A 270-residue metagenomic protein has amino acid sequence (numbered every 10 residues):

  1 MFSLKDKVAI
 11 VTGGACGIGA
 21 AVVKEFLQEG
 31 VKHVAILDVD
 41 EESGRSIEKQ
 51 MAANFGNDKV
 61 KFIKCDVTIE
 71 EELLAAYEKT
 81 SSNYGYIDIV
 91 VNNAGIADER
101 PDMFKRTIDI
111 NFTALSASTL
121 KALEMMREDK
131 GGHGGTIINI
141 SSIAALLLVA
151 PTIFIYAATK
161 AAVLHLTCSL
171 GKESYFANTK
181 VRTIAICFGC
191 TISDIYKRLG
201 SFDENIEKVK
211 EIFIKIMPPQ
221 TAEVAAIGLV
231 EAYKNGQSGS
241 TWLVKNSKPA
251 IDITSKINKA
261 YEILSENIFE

Functional and structural regions predicted by a protein language model:
F2-A35: Canonical Rossmann dinucleotide-binding motif of NAD(H)/NADP(H)-dependent dehydrogenases/reductases, specifically
M51-I69: Rossmann-fold cofactor-recognition segment
A76, V91, S118-A122, M126 (+1 more regions): Hydrophobic positions on the long internal alpha-helix of Rossmann-like NAD(P)-dependent oxidoreductase domains
N93-D98: Conserved NAD(P)H cofactor-binding loop of Rossmann-fold oxidoreductase domains
E99-R100, G132, T136-A177, F188-T191 (+1 more regions): Catalytic loop of short-chain dehydrogenase/reductase
R100-I108: Substrate-binding pocket helix/loop in short-chain dehydrogenase/reductase
A185, E204-K259: C-terminal helical subdomain
